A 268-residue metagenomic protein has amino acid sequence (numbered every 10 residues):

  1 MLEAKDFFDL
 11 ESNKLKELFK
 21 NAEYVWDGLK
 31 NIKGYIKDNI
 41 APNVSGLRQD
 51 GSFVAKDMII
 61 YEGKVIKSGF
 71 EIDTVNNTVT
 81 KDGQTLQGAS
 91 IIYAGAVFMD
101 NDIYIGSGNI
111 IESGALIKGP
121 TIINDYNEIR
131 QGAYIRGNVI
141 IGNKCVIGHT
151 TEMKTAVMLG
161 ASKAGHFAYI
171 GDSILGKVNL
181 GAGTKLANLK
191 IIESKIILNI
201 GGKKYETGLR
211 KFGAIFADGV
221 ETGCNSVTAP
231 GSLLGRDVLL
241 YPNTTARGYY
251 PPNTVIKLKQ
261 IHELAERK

Functional and structural regions predicted by a protein language model:
M1, S68-D73, L86-Y93, G106-G108 (+3 more regions): Phosphate-binding glycine-rich loops and adjacent basic patches that engage nucleotide phosphates, nucleic-acid
M1-S90, A94, S232, D237 (+4 more regions): Terminal amphipathic alpha-helical/low-complexity segments used for targeting or macromolecular assembly
L10-E11, A22, G63, P120 (+5 more regions): Surface-exposed loop/turn and secondary-structure junction residues enriched for glycine/proline
N13, N21, N31, N39 (+13 more regions): Detector for Asparagine
S52, M58, T78, Q84 (+22 more regions): Solenoid scaffold repeats with emphasis on beta-solenoid/beta-helix
F70, H149-K268: Glycine-rich hexapeptide-repeat left-handed beta-helix
E112-C145, E193, I200-G202, E206 (+1 more regions): Short secondary-structure boundary segments
